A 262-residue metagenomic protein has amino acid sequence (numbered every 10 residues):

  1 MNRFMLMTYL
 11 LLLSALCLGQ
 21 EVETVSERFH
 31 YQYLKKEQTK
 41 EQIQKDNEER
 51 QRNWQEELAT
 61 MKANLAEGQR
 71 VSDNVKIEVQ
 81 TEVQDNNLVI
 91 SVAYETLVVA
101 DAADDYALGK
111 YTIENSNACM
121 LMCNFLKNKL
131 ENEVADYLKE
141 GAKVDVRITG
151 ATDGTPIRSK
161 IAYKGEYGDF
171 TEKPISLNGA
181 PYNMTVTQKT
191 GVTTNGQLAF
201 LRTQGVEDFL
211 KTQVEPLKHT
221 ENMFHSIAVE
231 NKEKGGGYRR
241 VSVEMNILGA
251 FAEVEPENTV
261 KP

Functional and structural regions predicted by a protein language model:
M1-L6: Positively charged n-region of N-terminal signal peptides that target proteins for export
C17-V99: N-terminal targeting leaders that direct proteins to extracytoplasmic destinations
E49, N53, T60, N117 (+4 more regions): Extracytoplasmic/secreted proteins, especially bacterial periplasmic and envelope-associated proteins
E49, T60-N64, R70-N74, T152-P156 (+2 more regions): Solvent-exposed loop/turn segments at secondary-structure junctions within structured extracellular/periplasmic domains
V92-I113, M184-G191: Acidic/histidine-rich, surface-exposed loop or edge segments in extracytoplasmic proteins
Y106, K110-S176, K211, E255-P256: Periplasmic peptidoglycan-binding/anchoring modules of Gram-negative envelope and division proteins
K139-A142, S159-P262: Periplasmic OmpA/Pal-like peptidoglycan-binding modules at the C-termini of bacterial envelope proteins
